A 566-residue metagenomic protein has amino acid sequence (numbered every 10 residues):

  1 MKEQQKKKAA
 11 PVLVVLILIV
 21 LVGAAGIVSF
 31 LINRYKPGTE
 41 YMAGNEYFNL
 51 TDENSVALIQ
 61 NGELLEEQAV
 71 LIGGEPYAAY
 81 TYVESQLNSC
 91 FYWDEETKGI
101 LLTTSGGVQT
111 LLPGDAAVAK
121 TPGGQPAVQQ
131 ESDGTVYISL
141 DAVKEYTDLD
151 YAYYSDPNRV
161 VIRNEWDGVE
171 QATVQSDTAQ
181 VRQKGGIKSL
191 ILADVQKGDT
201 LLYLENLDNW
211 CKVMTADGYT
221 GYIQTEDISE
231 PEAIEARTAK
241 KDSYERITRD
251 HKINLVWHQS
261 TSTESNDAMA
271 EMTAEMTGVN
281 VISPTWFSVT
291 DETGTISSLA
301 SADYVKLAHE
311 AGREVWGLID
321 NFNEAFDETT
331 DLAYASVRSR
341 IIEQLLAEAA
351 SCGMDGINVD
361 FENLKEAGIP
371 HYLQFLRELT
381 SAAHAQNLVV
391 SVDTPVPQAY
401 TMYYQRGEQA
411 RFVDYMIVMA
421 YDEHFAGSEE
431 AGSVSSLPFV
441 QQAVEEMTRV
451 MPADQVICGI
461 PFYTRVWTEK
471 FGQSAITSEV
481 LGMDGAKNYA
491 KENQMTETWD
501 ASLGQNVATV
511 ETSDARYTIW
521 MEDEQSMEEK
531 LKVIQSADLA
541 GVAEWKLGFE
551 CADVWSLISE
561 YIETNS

Functional and structural regions predicted by a protein language model:
K2-L207, R237-T248: Primary recognition of N-terminal secretory signal peptides and signal-anchoring hydrophobic helices
L102, G198, W210-T215, I223: SH3/SH3-like beta-barrel fold
E235-S339, E343-Q344: Glycan-recognition patch characteristic of GH18 chitinases/ENGases and related GlcNAc/peptidoglycan-binding proteins
T238-A239, F462-K530, I562-S566: Glycan-binding loop/region signatures in secreted carbohydrate-active enzymes
T261-T277, A333-A350, Q398-G407, E522-Q535: Short, acidic/polar
I282, V359, M416, C458 (+2 more regions): Conserved, mostly hydrophobic/aromatic
E292-L299, E343, E366-A490: Substrate-binding surface in catalytic domains of secreted glycosidases
K530-S566: Acidic/aromatic/glycine-rich contiguous surface patches that form carbohydrate-binding/processing clefts and analogous
